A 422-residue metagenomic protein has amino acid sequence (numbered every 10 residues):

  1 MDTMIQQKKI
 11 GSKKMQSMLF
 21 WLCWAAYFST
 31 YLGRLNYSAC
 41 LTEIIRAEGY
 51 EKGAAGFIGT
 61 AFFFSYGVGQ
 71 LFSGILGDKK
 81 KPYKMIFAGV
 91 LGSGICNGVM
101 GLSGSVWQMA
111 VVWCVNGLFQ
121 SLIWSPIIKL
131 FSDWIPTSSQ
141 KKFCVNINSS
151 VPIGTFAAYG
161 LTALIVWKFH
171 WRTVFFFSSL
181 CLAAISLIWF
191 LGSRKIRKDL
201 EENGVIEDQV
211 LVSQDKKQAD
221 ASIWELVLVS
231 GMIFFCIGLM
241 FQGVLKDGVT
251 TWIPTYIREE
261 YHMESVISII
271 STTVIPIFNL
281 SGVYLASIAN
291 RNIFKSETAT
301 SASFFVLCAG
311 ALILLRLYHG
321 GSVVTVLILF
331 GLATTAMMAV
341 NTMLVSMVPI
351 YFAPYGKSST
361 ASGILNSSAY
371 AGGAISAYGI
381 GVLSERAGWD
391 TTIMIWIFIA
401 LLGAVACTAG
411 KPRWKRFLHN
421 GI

Functional and structural regions predicted by a protein language model:
Y37-A39, S230-Y284, N341: Extracytoplasmic gate region of multi-pass secondary transporters
V68-G104: Conserved MFS/SLC helix-loop-helix module at the cytosolic interface between two early adjacent transmembrane helices
Q70-K81, V283-K295, S384: Helix-to-loop junctions at the C-terminal end of transmembrane segments in multipass secondary transporters
K79-G89, R291-F305: Cytoplasmic membrane-interface "Motif A"-like loop-to-helix N-cap segments of 12-TM Major Facilitator Superfamily
V112-V151: Cytoplasmic helix-loop-helix junction between adjacent transmembrane helices in 12-TM secondary transporters
I147-R197: Helix-loop-helix hairpin linking two adjacent transmembrane segments in secondary transporters
S296-L344: C-terminal transmembrane helical hairpin of 12-TM major facilitator-type secondary transporters
Y355-A387: A late C-terminal transmembrane helix in Major Facilitator Superfamily
